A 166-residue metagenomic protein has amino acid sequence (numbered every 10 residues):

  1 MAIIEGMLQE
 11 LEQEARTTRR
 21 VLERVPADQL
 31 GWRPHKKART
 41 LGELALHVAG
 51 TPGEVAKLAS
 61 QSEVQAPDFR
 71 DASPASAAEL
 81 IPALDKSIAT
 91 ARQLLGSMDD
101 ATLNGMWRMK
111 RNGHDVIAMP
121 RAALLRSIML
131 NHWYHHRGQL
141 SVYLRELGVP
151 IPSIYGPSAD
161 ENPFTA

Functional and structural regions predicted by a protein language model:
M1-I3, P67-D68: Short, contiguous pre-domain boundary segments
A2, V25, R39, A72-A75 (+1 more regions): Short coil/turn linker and secondary-structure boundary residues
I3-L8, S76-I81, R126-L130: Active-site rim elements
L8-E23, Q29-R70, M109-A166: Short, contiguous alpha-helical
T17-R20, R24, K86, T90-S97 (+1 more regions): Solvent-exposed, charged/polar functional surfaces in cytosolic regulatory/catalytic domains
K57-D100: Helix-adjacent hinge/juxtasegments
S97-N112: Acidic catalytic patch
